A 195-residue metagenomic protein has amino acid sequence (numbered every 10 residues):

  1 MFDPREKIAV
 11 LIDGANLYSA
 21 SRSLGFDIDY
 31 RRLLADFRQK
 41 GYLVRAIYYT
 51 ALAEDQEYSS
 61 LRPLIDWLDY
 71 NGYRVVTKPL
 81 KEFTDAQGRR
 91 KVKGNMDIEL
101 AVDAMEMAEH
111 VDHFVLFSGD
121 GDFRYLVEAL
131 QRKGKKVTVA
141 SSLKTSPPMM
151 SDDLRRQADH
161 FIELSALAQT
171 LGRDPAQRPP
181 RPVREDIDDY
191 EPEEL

Functional and structural regions predicted by a protein language model:
M1-L195: Terminal and domain-boundary accessory regions
